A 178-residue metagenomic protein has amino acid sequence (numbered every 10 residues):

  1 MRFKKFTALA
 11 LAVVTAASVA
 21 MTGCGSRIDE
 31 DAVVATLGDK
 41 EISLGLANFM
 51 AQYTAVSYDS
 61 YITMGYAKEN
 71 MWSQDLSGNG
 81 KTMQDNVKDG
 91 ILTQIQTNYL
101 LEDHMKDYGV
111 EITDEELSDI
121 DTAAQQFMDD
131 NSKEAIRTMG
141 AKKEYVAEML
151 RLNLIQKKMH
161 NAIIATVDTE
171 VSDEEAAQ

Functional and structural regions predicted by a protein language model:
M1-A10: Bacterial N-terminal signal peptides that target proteins for export
L11-S18: Bacterial N-terminal signal peptides
A20-G23: C-terminal motif of bacterial Sec signal peptides marking the signal peptidase cleavage site
S26-A32, R151-L152, A165-E170: Short domain-boundary/entry signatures in modular proteins, especially in secreted/extracellular architectures
S26-Y145: N-terminal targeting/tethering segments
A141-I155: A structural signal for short loop-to-beta-strand junctions that line the ligand-binding cleft of periplasmic/secreted
A147, N161-Q178: Acidic/polar surface patches and capping/hinge elements
